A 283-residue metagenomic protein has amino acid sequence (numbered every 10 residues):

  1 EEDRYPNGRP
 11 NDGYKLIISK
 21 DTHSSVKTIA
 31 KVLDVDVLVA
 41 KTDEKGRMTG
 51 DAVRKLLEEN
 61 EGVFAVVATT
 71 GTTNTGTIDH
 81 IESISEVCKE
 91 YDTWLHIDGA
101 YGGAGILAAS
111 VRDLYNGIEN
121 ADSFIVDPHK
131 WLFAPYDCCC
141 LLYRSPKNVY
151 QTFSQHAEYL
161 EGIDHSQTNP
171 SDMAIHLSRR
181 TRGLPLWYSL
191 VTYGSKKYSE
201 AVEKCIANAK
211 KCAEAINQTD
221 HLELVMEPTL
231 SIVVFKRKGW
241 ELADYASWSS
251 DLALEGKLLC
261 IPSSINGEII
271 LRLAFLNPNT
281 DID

Functional and structural regions predicted by a protein language model:
E1-N148: Conserved PLP-enzyme active-site core in the AAT-like
A30, C88, I216-N217, L252-A253: A generic structural signal for well-ordered alpha-helical segments
A30, V66, F124, L186 (+3 more regions): A residue-level signal for conserved active-site and pocket-lining positions in enzyme catalytic cores
N60, T219, E255: Acidic-histidine catalytic/liganding microenvironments
Y91, N116-N217: Active-site C-terminal subdomain of aminotransferase-like
I216-E227, P262-S263: Flexible, glycine/charged-enriched surface loops at secondary-structure junctions
E223-L252: Conserved PLP-binding catalytic core of the aspartate aminotransferase-like
V234-W240, K257-D283: Conserved PLP-binding active-site segment of the aspartate aminotransferase-like
